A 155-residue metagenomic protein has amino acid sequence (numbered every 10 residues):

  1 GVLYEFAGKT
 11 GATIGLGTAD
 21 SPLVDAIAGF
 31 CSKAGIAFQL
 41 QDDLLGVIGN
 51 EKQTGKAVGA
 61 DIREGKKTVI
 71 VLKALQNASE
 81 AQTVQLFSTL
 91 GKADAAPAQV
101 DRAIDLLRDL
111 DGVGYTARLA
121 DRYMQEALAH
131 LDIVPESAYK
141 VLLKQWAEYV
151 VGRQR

Functional and structural regions predicted by a protein language model:
G1-R155: All-alpha prenyltransferase/terpene-synthase fold signal
